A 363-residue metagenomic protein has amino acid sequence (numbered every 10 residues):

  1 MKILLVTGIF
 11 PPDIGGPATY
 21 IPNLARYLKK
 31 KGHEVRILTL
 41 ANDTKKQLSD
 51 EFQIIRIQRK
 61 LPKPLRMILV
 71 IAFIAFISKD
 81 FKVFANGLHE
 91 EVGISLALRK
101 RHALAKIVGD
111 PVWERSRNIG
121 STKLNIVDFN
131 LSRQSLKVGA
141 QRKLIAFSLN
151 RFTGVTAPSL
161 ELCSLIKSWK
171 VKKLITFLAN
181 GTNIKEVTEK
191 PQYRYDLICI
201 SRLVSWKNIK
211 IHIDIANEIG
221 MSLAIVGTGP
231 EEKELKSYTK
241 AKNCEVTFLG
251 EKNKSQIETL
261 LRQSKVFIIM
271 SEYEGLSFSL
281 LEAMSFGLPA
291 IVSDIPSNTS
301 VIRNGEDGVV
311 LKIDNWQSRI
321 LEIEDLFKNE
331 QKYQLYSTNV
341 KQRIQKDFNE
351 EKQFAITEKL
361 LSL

Functional and structural regions predicted by a protein language model:
L4-V6, T156, T182, E189-K207 (+2 more regions): Conserved donor-binding/catalytic core segment of Leloir-type glycosyltransferases
A72, V127-V155: Membrane-proximal helix-turn-helix segments that form the acceptor-binding/catalytic region of lipid-linked
A85-E91, I107: Short His-centered aromatic/hydrophobic patch
L149, E251-K252, T259-S264: Short alpha-helical donor nucleotide-sugar binding micro-motif in glycosyltransferases
K236-K252: Nucleotide-activated donor-binding/catalytic signature segment of Leloir-type glycosyltransferases, i.e., the conserved
E272: Aromatic "clamp/platform" in nucleotide-sugar-dependent glycosyltransferases that forms part of the donor/acceptor
P289-V292: Short hydrophobic beta-strand element within catalytic cores of glycosyltransferases and related nucleotide-activated
T299-E324: Change "using UDP/GDP/dTDP sugars" to "using nucleotide sugars
